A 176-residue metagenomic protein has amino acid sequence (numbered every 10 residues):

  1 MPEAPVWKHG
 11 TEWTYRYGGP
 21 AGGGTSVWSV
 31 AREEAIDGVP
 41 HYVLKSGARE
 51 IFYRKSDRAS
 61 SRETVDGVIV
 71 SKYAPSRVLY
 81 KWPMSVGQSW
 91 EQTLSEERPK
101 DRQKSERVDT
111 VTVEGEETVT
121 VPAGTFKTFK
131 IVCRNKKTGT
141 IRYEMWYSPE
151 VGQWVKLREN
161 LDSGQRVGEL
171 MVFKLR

Functional and structural regions predicted by a protein language model:
M1-R176: Acidic, serine/threonine-rich low-complexity disordered tracts
